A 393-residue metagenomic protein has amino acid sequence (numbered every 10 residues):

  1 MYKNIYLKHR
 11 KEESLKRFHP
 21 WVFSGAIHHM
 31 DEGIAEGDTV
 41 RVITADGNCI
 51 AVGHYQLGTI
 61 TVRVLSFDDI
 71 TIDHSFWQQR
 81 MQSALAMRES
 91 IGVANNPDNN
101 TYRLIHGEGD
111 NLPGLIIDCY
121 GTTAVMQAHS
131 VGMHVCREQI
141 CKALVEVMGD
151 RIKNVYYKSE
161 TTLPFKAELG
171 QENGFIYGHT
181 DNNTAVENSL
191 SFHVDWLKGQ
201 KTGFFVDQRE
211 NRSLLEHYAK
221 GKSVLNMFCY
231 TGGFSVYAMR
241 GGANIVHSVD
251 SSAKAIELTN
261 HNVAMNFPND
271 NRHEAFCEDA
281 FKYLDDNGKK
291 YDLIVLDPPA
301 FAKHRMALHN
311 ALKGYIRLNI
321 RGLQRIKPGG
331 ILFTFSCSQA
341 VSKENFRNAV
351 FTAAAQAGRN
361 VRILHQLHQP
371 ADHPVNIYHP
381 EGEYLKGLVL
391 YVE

Functional and structural regions predicted by a protein language model:
M1-C119: Non-catalytic accessory regions of SAM-dependent methyltransferases
I105-D118, H134-F205, S213: Non-catalytic substrate-recognition/targeting regions of SAM-dependent transferases
G221-Y230: Conserved class I S-adenosyl-L-methionine
T231-N244: Conserved SAM-binding loop of SAM-dependent methyltransferases across substrates and taxa, primarily the Class I
I245-D250: Conserved SAM-binding motif I beta-strand of class I
S252-V295: S-adenosyl-L-methionine
Y291-R321: Mobile active-site "lid"/loop adjacent to the S-adenosyl-L-methionine
I331-E393: C-terminal catalytic and target-recognition region of SAM-dependent MTase-like enzymes, primarily methyltransferases
